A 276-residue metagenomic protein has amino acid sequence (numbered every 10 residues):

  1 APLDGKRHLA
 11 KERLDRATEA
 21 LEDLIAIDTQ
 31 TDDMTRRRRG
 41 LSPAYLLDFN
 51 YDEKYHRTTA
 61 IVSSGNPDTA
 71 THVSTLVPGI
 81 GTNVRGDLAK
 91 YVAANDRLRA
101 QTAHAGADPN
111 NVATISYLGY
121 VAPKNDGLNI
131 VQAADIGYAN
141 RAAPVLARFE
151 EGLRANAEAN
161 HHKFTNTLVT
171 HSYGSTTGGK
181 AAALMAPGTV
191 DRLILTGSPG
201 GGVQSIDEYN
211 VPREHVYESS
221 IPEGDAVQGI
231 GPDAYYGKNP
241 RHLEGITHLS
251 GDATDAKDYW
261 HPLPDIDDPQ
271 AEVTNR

Functional and structural regions predicted by a protein language model:
A1-K90: Flexible, membrane-associating and regulatory peripheral segments of lipid-active enzymes
V62, G179-K180: Contiguous, well-ordered alpha-helical segments that form the cores/surfaces of helical PPI scaffolds
G65-T69, P78-F164, A182-R276: Lipolytic serine-hydrolase domain surface
H72, A93, T176: Charged, alpha-helix-enriched surfaces in structured cytosolic catalytic cores of large nucleotide-utilizing machines
V169-G178: Gly/Ala-rich beta-loop-alpha elbow adjacent to hydrolase catalytic centers
